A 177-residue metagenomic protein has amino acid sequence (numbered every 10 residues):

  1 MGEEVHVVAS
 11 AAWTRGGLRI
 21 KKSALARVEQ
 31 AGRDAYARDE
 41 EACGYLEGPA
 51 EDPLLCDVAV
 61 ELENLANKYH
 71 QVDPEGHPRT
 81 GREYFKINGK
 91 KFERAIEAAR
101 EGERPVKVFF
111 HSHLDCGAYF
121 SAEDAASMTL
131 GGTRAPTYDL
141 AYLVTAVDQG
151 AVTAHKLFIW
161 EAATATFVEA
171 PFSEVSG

Functional and structural regions predicted by a protein language model:
M1-V106, D115-G177: Conserved beta-strand-loop surface patch within small alpha/beta domains used for substrate/adaptor or ligand engagement
S112: Residue-level "edge-of-site" marker
